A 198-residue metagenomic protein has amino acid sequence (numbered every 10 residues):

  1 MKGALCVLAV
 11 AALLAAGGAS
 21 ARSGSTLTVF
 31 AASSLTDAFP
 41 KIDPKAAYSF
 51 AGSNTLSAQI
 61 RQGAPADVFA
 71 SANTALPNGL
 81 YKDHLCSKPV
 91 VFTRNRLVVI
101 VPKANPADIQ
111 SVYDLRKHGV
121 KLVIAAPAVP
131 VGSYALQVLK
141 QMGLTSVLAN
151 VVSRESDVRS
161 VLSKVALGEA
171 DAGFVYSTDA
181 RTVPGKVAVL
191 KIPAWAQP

Functional and structural regions predicted by a protein language model:
M1-T26: Short, low-complexity disordered leader/linker segments with a strong preference for bacterial N-terminal type II
G17-D43, A47-S49, N54, A58-P65 (+3 more regions): Exported/periplasmic ABC-transporter solute-binding proteins
